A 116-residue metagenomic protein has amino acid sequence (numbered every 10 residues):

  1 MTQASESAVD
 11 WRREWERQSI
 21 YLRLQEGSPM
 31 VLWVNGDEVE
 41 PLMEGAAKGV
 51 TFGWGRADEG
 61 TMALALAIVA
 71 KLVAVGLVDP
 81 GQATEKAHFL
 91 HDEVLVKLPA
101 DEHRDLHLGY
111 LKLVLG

Functional and structural regions predicted by a protein language model:
M1-Q3, L115-G116: Short intrinsically disordered terminal tails
T2-W33, E38-V39: Glycine-rich short-loop/terminal segments
Q18, L22, F52-R56, K86 (+1 more regions): Broad hydrophobic/π-residue packing in well-ordered secondary structure
Q25-A83: Amphipathic alpha-helical packing elements
V75-G76, P80-L115: Short, compact, well-ordered microdomains
